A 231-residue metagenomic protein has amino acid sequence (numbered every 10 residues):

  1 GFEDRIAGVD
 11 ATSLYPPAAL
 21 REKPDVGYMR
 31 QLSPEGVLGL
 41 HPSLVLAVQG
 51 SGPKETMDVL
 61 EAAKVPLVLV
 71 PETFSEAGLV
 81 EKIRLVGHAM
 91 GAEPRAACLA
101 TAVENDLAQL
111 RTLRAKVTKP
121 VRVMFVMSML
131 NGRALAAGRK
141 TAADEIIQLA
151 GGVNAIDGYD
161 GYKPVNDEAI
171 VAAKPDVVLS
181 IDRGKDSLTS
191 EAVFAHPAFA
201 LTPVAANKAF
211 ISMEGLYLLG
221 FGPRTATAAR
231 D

Functional and structural regions predicted by a protein language model:
G1-S51, G158, D182: A short, structured surface patch at a secondary-structure boundary
F2, R21-E22, A62-K64, A150 (+1 more regions): Short, structured coil segments at secondary-structure junctions
P34-H41, A63, V165-K174: Short helices/loops that flank or line small-molecule/ion binding pockets
L44, E55-G132, I156-G158, K208-D231: Extracytoplasmic substrate-binding proteins
S51-A62, L179-H196: A ligand-binding cleft/hinge motif common to bilobed small-molecule-binding domains
N105, T112, P164-A169, V193-L201: Alpha-helical scaffolding within the catalytic cores of extracellular/periplasmic polymer-degrading hydrolases
A137-Y162, D182, I211-S212: His/Asp/Glu-enriched short active-site or ligand-binding loop at hydrolase and phosphoryl-transfer sites
D160-G161, A169, R183-G184, F194-A198 (+2 more regions): Acidic/histidine-enriched, beta-strand-rich ligand/metal-binding domains
